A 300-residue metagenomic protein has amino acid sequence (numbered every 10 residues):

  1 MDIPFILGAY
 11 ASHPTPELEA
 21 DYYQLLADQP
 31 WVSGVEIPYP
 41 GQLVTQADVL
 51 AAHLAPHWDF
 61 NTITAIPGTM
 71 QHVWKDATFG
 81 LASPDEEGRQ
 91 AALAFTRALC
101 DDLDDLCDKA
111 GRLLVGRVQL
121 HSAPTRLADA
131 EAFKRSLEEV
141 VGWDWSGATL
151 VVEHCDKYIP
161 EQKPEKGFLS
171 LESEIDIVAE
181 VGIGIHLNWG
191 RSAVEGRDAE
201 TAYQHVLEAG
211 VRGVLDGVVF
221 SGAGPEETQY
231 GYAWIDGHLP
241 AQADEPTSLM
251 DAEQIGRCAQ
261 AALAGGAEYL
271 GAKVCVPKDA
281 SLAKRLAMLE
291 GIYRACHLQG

Functional and structural regions predicted by a protein language model:
M1-A98, N188, Q299: N-terminal pre-domain/capping segments
D2-A11, V32-E36, F60-T62, V115-Q119 (+4 more regions): Structural preference for beta-strand elements that scaffold enzyme active sites
A11-E19, E36-L50, R126-D129, Y158-F168 (+4 more regions): Acidic-and-aromatic substrate-binding clefts and catalytic sites of carbohydrate-active enzymes
A20-W31, V44-G68, D101-L113, V140-S146 (+3 more regions): Acidic (Asp/Glu)-rich catalytic clusters
A77-G182, K284-C296: Active-site acidic/histidine proton-transfer and metal-coordination neighborhood in alpha/beta enzyme cores
V140-Y232: Acidic/histidine-rich catalytic cores of soluble enzymes
T201-G210, A241-G266: A short, acidic, amphipathic alpha-helical segment used as a generic capping/interface helix at domain edges
A264-G300: C-terminal extensions of enzymes
